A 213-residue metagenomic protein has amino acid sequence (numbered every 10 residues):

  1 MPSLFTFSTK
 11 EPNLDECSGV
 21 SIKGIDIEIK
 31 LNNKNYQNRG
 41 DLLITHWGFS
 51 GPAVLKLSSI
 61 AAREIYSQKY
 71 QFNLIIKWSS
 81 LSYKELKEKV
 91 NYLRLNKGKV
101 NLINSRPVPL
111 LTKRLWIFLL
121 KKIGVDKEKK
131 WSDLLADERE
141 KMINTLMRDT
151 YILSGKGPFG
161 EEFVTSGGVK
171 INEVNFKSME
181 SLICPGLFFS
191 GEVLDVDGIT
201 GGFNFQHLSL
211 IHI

Functional and structural regions predicted by a protein language model:
M1-P12: Glycine-rich loop(s) and the adjacent beta-strand/alpha-helix scaffold that form part
S8-K10, I75, Q206-L208: Generic signature of intrinsically disordered, low-complexity segments enriched in small/polar residues
E11-G24: A glycine-biased structural micro-motif
C17, D26-L187: Residue-level recognition of phosphate/Mg2+-coordinating polar/acidic sites in nucleotide-handling active sites
S58, V193-L194: Anionic group-transfer/hydrolysis microenvironments
S190: Generic enzyme active-site microenvironment
L194-Q206: Glycine-rich phosphate/pyrophosphate-binding beta-alpha loops
I211-I213: Conserved small/polar residues in nucleotide/adenosyl-binding loops
